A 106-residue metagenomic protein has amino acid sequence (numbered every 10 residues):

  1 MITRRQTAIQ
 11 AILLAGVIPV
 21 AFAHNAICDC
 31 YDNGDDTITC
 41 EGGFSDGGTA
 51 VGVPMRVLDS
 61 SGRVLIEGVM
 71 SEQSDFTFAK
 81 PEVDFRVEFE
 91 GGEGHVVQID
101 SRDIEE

Functional and structural regions predicted by a protein language model:
M1-A11: Bacterial N-terminal signal peptides that target proteins for export
Q10-P19: Bacterial N-terminal signal peptides
V20-T39, S61, D100-E105: Beta-strand-rich domain onsets/edges
G42-D46: Short solvent-exposed capping/turn motifs at the termini of beta-strands
V51-V53, F85: Short beta-strand/loop motifs in extracellular/secreted proteins, especially within beta-sandwich accessory domains
P54-E67: Short amphipathic beta-strand segments in non-cytosolic proteins
V69-F78: Glycine-centered loop-to-beta-strand initiation motif
V83-H95: Short, aromatic- and glycine-rich surface loops/edge beta-strands on solvent-exposed regions
